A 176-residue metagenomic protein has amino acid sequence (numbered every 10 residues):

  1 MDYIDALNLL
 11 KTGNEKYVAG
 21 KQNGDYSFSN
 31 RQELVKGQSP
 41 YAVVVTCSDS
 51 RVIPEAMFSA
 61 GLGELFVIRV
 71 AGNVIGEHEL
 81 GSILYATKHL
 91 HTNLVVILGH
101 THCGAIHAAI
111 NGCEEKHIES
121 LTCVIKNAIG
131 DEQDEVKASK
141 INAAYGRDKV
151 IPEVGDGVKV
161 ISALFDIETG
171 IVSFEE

Functional and structural regions predicted by a protein language model:
M1-G37, N73-G81, Y85-L90, A105-E176: Divalent-metal-activated hydrolytic enzyme cores
D25-G63: N-terminal short beta-loop-beta anion/metal-coordinating cradle
V45-C47, R69, V96-H100, I161-D166: Short beta-strand segments
D49-R51, H100-A105: Gly/Ser/Thr-rich loops at beta-strand to alpha-helix junctions that form or flank small-molecule/cofactor-binding
G63-N73: Positively charged, proline/Ser/Thr-rich regional signature most characteristic of the Rhodanese/CDC25-like
N93: Short acidic/polar active-site loop segments enriched in Thr and Asp
